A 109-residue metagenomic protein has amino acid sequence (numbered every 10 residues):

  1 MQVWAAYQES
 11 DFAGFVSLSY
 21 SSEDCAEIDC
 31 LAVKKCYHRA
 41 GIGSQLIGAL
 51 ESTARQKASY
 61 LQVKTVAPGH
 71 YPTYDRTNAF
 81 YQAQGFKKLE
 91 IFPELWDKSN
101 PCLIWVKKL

Functional and structural regions predicted by a protein language model:
M1, N100-I104: Short hydrophobic/aromatic beta-strand or adjacent loop that forms the aromatic wall/cage of a ligand/substrate-binding
M1-D29, K34, I47-G48, T53: Acetyl-CoA-dependent GNAT
L31-H38, A67-G69: A short, internal acetyl-CoA/4′-phosphopantetheine-binding micro-motif in the GNAT/acyltransferase core
V33, R39-A54, R76-A79, A83: Conserved acetyl-CoA-binding loop-helix of GNAT-fold acetyltransferases
A54-T73: Conserved GNAT acetyl-CoA-binding A-motif
Y74-T77, I91-P101: Short glycine/proline-centered loop/turn elements that form peptide/ligand docking sites
